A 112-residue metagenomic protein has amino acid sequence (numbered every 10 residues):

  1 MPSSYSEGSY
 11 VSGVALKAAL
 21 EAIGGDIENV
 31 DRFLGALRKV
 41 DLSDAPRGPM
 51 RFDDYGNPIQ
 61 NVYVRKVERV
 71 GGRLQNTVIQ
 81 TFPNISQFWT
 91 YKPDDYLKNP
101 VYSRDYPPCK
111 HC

Functional and structural regions predicted by a protein language model:
M1-C112: Extracytosolic ligand-binding ectodomains
